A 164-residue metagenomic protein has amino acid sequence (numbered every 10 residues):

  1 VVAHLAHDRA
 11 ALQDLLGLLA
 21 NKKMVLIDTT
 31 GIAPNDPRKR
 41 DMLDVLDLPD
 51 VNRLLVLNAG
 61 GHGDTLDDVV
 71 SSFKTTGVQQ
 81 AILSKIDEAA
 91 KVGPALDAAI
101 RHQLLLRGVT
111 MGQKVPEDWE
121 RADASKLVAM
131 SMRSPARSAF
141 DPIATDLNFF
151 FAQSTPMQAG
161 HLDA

Functional and structural regions predicted by a protein language model:
V1-D41, N58: Switch II (G3) loop of P-loop NTPases
G17-K22, V45-D50, F73-T76: Conserved catalytic network of the ASCE P-loop NTPase/AAA+ motor domain
K23-T30, K74, V78, K126-A136: A polyampholytic, Gly/Pro-enriched intrinsically disordered region
I32-D36, P49-L66, A89: Conserved Switch II/interswitch segment of TRAFAC-class P-loop GTPases
R38-R40, D67-D68, G93-L96, E120-R121: Short amphipathic alpha-helical segments
M42-V45, V70-K74, L96-R101, A124: Short, solvent-exposed amphipathic alpha-helical segments in soluble enzyme and RNA/protein-processing domains
D50-L57, K74-P116: Conserved beta-strand/loop subsegment of P-loop NTPase cores
A99-A164: NTP-binding/hydrolysis catalytic cores, primarily Walker-type P-loop NTPases
